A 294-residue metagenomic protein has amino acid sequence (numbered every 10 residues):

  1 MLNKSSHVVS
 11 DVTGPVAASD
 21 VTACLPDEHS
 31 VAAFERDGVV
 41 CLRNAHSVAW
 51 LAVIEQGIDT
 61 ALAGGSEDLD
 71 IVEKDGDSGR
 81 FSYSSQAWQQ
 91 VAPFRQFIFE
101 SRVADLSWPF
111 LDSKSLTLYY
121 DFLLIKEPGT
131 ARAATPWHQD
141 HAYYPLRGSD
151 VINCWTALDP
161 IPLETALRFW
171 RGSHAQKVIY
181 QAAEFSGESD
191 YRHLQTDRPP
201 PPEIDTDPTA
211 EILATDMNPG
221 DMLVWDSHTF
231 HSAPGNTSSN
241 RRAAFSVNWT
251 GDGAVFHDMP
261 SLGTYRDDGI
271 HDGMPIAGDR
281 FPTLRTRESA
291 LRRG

Functional and structural regions predicted by a protein language model:
M1-D37, R43-W137, Y143-P145, P260 (+2 more regions): Non-heme Fe(II)-dependent double-stranded beta-helix
L2-S19, E67-G76, A182-F185, P219-V224 (+1 more regions): Non-heme Fe(II)/2-oxoglutarate
V103, S113, P128-A131, P160-L163 (+3 more regions): Short, charged/polar surface micro-motifs in flexible loops or helix N-caps
F122, Q139, T156-P160, F169-R171: Short, structured patches in soluble enzyme cores that scaffold and shape functional sites
T130, T135-W137, G148, E164-W170 (+2 more regions): A short secondary-structure junction signal
D140-A142, V151, H231-N236: Glycine-rich phosphate/pyrophosphate-binding beta-alpha loops
P145-P162, D216, V224, N248-G251: Short, conserved beta-strand element in jelly-roll/cupin
L163-F230: Double-stranded beta-helix
